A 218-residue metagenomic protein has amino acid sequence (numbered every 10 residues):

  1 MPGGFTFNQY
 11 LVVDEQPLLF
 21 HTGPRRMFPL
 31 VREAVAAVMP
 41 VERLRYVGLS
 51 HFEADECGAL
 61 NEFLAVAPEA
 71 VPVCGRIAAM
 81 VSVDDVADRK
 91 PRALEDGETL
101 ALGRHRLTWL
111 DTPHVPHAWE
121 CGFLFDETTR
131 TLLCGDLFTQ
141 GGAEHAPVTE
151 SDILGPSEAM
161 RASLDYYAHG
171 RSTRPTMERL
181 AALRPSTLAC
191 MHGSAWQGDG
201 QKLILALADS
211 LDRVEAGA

Functional and structural regions predicted by a protein language model:
M1, G23-R25, G48-H51, T108-H114 (+1 more regions): Short, flexible loop segments at the rims of nucleotide/cofactor-binding pockets, characterized by
M1-A36, G122-G135: Conserved beta-strand hairpin/beta-sheet module of binuclear metal-dependent hydrolase folds, prominently
F20-T22, L44-F52, P72-R76, L132-G135 (+2 more regions): Active-site neighborhood of phospho(di)ester-bond hydrolases with catalytic His/Asp-centered motifs
P24-R25, A54, T139, A195: Short, glycine/acidic-enriched loop or turn micro-motifs at the edges of active sites
M27-V73: Active-site metal-binding motif and surrounding structural segment of the metallo-beta-lactamase
P68-A70, Q197-A218: Short acidic, glycine/proline-enriched helix-loop-strand junctions
A70-C121, A168-P175, A181: Metallo-beta-lactamase
H114-Q201, D209-L211: Metallo-beta-lactamase
